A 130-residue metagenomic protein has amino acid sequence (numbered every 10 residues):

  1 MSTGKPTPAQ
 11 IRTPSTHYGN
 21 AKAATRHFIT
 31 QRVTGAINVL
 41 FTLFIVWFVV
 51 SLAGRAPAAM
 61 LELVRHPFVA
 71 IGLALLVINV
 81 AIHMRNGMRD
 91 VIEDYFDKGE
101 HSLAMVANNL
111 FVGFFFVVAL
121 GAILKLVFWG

Functional and structural regions predicted by a protein language model:
M1-G130: Membrane-embedded alpha-helical bundles that constitute the cytochrome b-like, heme-associated redox core of multi-pass
